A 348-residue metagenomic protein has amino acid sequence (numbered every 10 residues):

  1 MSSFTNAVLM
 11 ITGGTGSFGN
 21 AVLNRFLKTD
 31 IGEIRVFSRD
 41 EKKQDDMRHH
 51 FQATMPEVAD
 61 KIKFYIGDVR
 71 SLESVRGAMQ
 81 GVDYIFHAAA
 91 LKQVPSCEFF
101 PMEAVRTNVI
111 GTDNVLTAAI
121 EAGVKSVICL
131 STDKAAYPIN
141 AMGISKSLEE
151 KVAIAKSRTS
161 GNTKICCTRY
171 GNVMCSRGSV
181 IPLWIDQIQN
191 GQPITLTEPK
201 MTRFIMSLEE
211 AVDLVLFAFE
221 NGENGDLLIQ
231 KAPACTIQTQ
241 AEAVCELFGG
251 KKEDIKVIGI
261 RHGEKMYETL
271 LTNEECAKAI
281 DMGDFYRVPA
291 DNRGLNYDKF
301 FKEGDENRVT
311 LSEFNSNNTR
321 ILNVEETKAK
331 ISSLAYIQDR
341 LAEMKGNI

Functional and structural regions predicted by a protein language model:
A7-T29: N-terminal Rossmann NAD(P)H-binding glycine-rich loop of SDR-like oxidoreductase domains
T12, M79-A88, C129: Rossmann-fold scaffold of SDR-type NAD(P)-dependent oxidoreductases
D30-K43: Conserved glycine-rich Rossmann-like NAD(P)H-binding loop of the short-chain dehydrogenase/reductase
S38, Y65-I66, R106, E198 (+1 more regions): Conserved residues in the N-terminal Rossmann fold of short-chain dehydrogenase/reductase
D40, H50, D133, P233: Residues in the short beta-alpha loop(s) of Rossmann-like NAD(P)-binding domains
K63-Y84: Conserved Rossmann-fold cofactor-binding substructure of NAD(P)-dependent oxidoreductases
H87, L91-K151, A155, I165: Conserved Rossmann-fold NAD(P)-dependent oxidoreductase catalytic core, especially the SDR/UDP-sugar
E121, K151, A155-N172, S179-I348: Strand-loop microenvironment adjacent to phosphate/nucleotide-handling motifs in alpha/beta enzyme folds
